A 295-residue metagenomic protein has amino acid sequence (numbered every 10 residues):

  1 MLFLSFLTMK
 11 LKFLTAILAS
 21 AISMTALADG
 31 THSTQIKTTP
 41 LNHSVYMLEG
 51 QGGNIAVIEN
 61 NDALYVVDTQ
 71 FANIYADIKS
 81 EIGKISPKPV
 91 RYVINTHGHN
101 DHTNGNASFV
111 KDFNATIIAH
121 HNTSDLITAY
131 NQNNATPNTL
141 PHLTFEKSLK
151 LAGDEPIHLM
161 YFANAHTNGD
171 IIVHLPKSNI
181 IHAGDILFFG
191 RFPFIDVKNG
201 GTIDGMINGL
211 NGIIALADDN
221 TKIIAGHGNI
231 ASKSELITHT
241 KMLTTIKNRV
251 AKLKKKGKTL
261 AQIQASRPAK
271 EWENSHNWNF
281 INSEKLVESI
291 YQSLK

Functional and structural regions predicted by a protein language model:
M1-M9: N-terminal secretory signal peptides that target proteins for export/translocation
K10-L27: Gram-negative bacterial Sec-dependent N-terminal signal peptides
A21, L27-D29, L216-K222, I230-K295: Accessory terminal helices/loops
D29, S33-Q35, P40, T123-N168 (+3 more regions): Metallo-beta-lactamase
K37-E81, V173-L175, I180-A183: Conserved beta-strand hairpin/beta-sheet module of binuclear metal-dependent hydrolase folds, prominently
N61-A63, N73-I117: Active-site metal-binding motif and surrounding structural segment of the metallo-beta-lactamase
A63-L64, F71-N73, P156, Y161-A165 (+1 more regions): Metallo-beta-lactamase
V67-T69, R91-H99, I118-H121, H182-G184 (+1 more regions): Active-site neighborhood of phospho(di)ester-bond hydrolases with catalytic His/Asp-centered motifs
